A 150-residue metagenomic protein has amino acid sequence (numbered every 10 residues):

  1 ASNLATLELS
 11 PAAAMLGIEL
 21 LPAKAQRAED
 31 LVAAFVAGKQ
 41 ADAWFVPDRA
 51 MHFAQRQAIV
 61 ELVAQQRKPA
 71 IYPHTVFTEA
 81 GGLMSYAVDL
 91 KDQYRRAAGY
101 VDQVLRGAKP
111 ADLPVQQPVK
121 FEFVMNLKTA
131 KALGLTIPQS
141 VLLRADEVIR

Functional and structural regions predicted by a protein language model:
A1-R150: Short hydrophobic alpha-helices and adjacent helix-cap/hinge residues
